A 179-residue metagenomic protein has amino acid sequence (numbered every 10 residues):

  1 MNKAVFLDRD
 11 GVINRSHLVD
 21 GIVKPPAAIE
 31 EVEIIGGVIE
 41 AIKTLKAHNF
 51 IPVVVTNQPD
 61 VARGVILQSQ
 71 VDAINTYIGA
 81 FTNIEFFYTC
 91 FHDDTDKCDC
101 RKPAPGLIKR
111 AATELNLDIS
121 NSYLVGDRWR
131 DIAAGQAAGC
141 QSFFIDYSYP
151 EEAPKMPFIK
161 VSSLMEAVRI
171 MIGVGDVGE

Functional and structural regions predicted by a protein language model:
M1-I51: Active-site neighborhood of HAD-like aspartate-dependent phosphohydrolases
K3, S69, A73-F81, E85-F86 (+2 more regions): Asp-based, Mg2+/Mn2+-dependent phosphohydrolase catalytic module
L7-R9, T56, G126-D127: Active-site flanking residues adjacent to catalytic metal/cofactor-binding acidic residues
N14-S16, G21, R63, A133 (+2 more regions): Conserved protein kinase catalytic core
R15-H17, F91, D146: Residue-level signal for short segments within beta-strands and strand-turn junctions of well-structured beta-sheet
I22-P25, V61-G64, D94-C98, E151-P154: A short acidic, helix-capping loop that chelates divalent metal ions and anchors anionic groups
V32, V65, S122-Y123: Residue-level marker of alpha-helix boundaries and capping positions
V38-V71, N75, I84-D93, G135: Substrate-recognition element of Asp-dependent hydrolases with the DxDx(T/V) motif
